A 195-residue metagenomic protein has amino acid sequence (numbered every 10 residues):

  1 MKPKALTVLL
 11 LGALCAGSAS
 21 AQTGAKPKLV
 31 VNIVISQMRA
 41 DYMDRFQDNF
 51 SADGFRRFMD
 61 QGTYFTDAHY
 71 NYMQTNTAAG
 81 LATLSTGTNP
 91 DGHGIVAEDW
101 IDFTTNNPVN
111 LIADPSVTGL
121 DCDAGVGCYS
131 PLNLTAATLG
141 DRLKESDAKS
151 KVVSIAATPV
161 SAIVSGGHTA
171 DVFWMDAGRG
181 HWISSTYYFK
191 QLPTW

Functional and structural regions predicted by a protein language model:
M1-A5: Positively charged n-region of N-terminal signal peptides that target proteins for export
T7-A16: Bacterial N-terminal signal peptides
G17-A21: Sec/Tat signal peptide C-region and signal peptidase I cleavage site
T23, V30, I35, M43-F50 (+3 more regions): Extracytoplasmic/periplasmic, Sec-exported soluble proteins
P27-R39, F58, L84, L143: Beta-strand elements within well-structured catalytic alpha/beta cores of enzymes that handle phosphate/sulfate esters
V34, M38-Y42, S51-F55, T77-L81 (+3 more regions): Stable alpha-helical elements in mature extracytoplasmic
M43-G92, K151-I155: Short, structured active-site-proximal loop/turn typified by the sulfatase FGly-forming signature C/S-X-P-X-R
T88-W195: His/Asp/Glu-rich, glycine-adjacent segments that coordinate divalent cations and/or stabilize oxyanion chemistry on
